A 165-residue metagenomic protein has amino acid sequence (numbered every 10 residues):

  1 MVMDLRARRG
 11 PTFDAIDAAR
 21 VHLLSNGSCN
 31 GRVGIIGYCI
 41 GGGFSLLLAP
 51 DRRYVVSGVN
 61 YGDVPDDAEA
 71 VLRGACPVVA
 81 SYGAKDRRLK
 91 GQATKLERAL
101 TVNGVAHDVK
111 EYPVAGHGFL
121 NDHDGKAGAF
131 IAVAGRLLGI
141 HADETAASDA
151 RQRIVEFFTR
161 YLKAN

Functional and structural regions predicted by a protein language model:
M1-N165: N-terminal cap/leader regions of alpha/beta-hydrolase-fold enzymes, predominantly small-molecule hydrolases
